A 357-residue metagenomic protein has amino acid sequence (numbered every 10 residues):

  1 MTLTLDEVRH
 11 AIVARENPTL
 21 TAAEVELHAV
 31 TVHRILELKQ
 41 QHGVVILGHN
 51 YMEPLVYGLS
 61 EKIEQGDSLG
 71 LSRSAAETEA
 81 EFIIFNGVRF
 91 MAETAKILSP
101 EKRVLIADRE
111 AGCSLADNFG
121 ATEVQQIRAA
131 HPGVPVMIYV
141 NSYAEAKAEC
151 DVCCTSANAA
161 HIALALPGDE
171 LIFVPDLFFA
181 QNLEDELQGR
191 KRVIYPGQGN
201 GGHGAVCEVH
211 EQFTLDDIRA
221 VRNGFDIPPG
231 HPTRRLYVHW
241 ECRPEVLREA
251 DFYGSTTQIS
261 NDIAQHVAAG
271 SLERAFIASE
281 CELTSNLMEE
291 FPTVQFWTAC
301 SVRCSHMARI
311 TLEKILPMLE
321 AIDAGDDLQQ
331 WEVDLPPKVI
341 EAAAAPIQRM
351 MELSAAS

Functional and structural regions predicted by a protein language model:
M1-S357: Active-site loop-to-helix "anion-binding N-cap" substructures in soluble metabolic enzymes
